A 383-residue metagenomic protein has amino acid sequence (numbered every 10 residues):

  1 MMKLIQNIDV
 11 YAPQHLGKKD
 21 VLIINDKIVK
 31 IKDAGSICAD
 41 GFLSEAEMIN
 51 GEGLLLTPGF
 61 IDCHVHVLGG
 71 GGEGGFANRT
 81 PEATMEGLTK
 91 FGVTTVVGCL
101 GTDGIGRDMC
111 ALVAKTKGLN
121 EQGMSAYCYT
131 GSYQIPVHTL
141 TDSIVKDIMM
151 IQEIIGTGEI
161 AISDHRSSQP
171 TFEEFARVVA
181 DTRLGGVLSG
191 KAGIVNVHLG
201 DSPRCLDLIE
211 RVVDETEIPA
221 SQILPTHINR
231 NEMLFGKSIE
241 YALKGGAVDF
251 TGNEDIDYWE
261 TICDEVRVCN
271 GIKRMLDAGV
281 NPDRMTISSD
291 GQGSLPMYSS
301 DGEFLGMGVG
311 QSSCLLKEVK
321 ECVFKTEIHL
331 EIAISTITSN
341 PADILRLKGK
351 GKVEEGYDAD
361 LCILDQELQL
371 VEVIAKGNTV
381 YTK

Functional and structural regions predicted by a protein language model:
M2, V10-T57: Histidine-rich, glycine-flanked metal-binding segment
I8, V21, D26, G53 (+11 more regions): Divalent metal-coordination and catalytic microenvironments
I8-V10, I28, V353-K383: C-terminal cap of metal-dependent C-N hydrolases
L43-A46, G51-A114: Metal-associated gating/positioning segment near the N- to mid-region
G71, G75-N78, E82-G98, D147-S168 (+5 more regions): Active-site gating loops and adjacent loop-to-helix segments of metal-dependent hydrolytic enzymes
A83-P136, I151-H165, V187-S202, S221-T226: Divalent metal-dependent hydrolysis catalytic cores, especially in the metallo-beta-lactamase
D181-P296, F304-L305: Active-site core of metal-dependent hydrolases
D277-Y357, L361-L364: His/Asp/Glu-enriched, well-ordered alpha-helical/loop segment that forms or immediately abuts the divalent-metal
